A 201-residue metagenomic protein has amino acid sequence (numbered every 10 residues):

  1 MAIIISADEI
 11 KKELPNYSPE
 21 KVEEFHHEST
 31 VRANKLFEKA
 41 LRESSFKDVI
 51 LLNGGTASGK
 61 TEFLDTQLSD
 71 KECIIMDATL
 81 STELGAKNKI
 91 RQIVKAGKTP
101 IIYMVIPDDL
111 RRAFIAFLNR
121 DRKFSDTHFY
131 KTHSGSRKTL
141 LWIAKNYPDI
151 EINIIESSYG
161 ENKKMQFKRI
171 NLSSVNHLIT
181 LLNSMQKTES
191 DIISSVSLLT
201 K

Functional and structural regions predicted by a protein language model:
M1-K201: Glycine-rich phosphate-binding loop of ATP-dependent small-molecule kinases
